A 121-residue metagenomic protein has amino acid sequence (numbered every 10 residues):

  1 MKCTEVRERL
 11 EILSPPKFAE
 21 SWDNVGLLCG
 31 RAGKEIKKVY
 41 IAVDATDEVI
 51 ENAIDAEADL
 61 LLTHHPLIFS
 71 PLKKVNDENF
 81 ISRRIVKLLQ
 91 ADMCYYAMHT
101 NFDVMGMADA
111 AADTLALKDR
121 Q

Functional and structural regions predicted by a protein language model:
M1-Q121: Hydrophobic structural segments
